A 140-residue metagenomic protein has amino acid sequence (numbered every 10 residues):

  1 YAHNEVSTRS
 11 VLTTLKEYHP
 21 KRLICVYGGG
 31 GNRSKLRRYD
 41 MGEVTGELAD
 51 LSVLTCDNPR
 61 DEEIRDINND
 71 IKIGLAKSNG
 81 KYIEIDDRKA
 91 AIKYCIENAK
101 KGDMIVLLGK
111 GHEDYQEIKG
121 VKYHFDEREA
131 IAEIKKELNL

Functional and structural regions predicted by a protein language model:
Y1-L140: ATP-dependent carboxylate-amine ligase
